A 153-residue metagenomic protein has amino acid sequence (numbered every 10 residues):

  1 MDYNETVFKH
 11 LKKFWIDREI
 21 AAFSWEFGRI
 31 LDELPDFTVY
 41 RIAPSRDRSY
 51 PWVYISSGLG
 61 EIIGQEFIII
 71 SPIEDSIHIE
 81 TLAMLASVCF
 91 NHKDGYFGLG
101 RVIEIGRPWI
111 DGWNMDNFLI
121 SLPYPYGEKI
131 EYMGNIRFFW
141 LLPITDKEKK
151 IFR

Functional and structural regions predicted by a protein language model:
M1-G64, I68-R153: Acidic, proline/glycine-rich low-complexity IDRs
